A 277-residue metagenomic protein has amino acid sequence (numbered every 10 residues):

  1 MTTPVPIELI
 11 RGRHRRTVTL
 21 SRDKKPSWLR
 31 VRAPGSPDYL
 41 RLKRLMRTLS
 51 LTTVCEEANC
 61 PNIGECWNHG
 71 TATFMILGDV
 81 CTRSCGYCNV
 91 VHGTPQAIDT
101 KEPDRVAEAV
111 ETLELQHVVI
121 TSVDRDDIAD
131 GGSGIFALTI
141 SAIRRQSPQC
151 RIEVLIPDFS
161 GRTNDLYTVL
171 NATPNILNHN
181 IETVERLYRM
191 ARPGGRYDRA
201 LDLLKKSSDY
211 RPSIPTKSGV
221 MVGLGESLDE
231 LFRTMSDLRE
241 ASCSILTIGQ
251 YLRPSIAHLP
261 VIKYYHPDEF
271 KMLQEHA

Functional and structural regions predicted by a protein language model:
M1-T73, D104, E108, L138-Q149 (+2 more regions): Auxiliary Fe-S-binding modules of radical SAM enzymes
V54-C66, L77-H92: Local cysteine-cluster metal-coordination motifs and their immediate loop/turn environment, predominantly Fe-S cluster
T71, L77-S84, C88, K101-D104 (+1 more regions): A contiguous, low-structure linker/loop signature
I76-L77, V154: Small/polar loops that bind or transfer phosphate-bearing groups
T82, V184-E185, R253: Alpha-helix N-cap/helix-start and coil->helix boundary motif
R83, G161, S255: Flexible, glycine-rich phosphate/dinucleotide-binding loops and adjacent beta-alpha linkers at cofactor/substrate
V90-R105, T112-L203, K217, M221 (+1 more regions): Core AdoMet radical
